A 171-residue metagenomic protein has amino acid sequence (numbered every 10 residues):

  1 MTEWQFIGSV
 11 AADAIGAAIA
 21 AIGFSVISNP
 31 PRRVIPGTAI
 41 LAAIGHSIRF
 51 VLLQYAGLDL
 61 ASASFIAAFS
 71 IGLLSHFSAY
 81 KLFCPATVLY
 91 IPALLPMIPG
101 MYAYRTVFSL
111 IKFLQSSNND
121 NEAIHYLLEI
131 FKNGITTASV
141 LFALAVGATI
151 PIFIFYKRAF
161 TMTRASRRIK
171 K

Functional and structural regions predicted by a protein language model:
M1-S70, L74, I111-K171: Alpha-helical transmembrane segments and their membrane-interface boundaries that form or gate the permeation pathway
S75-Y90: Ordered, amphipathic secondary-structure segments that act as subunit-interaction surfaces in large macromolecular
V88-V107: Hydrophobic alpha-helical membrane-insertion segments
